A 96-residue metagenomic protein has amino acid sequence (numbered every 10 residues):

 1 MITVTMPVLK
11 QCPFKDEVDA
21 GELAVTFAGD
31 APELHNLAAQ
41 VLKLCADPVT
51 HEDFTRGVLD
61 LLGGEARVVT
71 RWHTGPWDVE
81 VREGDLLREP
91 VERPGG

Functional and structural regions predicted by a protein language model:
M1-G96: N-terminal intrinsically disordered, cationic/polar leader segments that include organellar targeting peptides
